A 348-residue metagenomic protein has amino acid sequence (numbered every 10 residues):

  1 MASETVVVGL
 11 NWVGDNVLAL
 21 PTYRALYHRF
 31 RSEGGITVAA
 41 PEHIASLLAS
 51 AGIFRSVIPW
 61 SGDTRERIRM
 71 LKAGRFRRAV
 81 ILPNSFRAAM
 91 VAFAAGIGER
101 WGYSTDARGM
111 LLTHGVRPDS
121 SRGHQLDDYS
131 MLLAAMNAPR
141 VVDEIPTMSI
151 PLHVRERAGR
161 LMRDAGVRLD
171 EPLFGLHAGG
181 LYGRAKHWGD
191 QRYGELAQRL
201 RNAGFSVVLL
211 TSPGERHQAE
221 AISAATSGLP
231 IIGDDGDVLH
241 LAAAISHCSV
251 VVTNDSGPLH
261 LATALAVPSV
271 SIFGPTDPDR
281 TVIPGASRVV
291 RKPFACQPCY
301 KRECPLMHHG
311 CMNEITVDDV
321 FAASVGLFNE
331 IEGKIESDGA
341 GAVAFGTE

Functional and structural regions predicted by a protein language model:
M1-E348: Catalytic machinery of carbohydrate-active enzymes, primarily nucleotide-sugar-dependent glycosyltransferases
